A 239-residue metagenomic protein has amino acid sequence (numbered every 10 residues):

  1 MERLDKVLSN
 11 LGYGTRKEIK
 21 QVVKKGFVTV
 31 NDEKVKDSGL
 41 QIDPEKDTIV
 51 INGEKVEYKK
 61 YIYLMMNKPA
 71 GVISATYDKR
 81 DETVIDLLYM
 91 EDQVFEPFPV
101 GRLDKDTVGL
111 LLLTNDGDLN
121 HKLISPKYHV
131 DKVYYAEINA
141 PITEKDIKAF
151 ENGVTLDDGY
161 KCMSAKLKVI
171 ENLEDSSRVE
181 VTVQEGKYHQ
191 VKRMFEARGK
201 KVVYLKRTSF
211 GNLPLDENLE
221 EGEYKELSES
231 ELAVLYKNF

Functional and structural regions predicted by a protein language model:
M1-F239: Basic, flexible Lys/Arg- and Gly-enriched helix-loop patches that mediate nucleic-acid binding at interfaces with rRNA
